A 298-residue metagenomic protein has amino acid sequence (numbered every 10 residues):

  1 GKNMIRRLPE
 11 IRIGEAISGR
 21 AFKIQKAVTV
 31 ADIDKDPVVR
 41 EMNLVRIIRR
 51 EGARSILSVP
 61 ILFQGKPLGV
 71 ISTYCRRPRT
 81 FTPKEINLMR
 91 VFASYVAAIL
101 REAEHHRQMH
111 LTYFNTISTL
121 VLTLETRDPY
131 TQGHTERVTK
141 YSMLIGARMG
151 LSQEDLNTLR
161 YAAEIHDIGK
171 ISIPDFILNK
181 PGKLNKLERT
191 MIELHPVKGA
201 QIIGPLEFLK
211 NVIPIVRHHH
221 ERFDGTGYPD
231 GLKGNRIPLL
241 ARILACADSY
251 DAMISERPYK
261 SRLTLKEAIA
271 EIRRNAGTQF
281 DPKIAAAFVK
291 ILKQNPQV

Functional and structural regions predicted by a protein language model:
K2, V70-T80, L100, P181: Short beta-strand-to-loop transition segments that serve as allosteric relay/switch motifs in sensory/regulatory domains
N3-V38, P214: Regulatory sensory and allosteric helical modules in signal-transduction proteins and certain transcription factors
M4-R6, K26, D36, V45 (+4 more regions): Metal-dependent catalytic cores of enzymes that make or break cyclic nucleotides and related phosphoester linkages
V45, S58, V70: Short hydrophobic/aromatic beta-strand element in the GNAT-like acyltransferase core that lines or flanks the acyl-donor
R54-F63: A short, aliphatic-rich beta-strand micro-motif
L62-P67, R76-T80, S152-E154, N235-R236: Flexible loop/coil segments at beta-strand boundaries within sensory signal-transduction domains
G69, R90-A97: Allosteric cytosolic regulatory segments
T82-M89, A98-H110, F114, Q132 (+1 more regions): Interdomain signal-transducing alpha-helical coiled-coil linkers
